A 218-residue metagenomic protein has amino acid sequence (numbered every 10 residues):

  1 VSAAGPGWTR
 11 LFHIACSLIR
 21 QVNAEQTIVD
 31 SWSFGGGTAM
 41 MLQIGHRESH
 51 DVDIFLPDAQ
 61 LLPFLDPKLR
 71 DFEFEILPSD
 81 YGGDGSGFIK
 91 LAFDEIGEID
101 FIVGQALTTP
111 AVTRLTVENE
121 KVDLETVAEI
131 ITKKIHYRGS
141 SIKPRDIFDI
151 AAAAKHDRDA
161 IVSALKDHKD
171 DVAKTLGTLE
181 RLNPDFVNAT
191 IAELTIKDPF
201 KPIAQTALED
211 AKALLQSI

Functional and structural regions predicted by a protein language model:
V1-I218: Compositionally biased terminal segments of proteins
